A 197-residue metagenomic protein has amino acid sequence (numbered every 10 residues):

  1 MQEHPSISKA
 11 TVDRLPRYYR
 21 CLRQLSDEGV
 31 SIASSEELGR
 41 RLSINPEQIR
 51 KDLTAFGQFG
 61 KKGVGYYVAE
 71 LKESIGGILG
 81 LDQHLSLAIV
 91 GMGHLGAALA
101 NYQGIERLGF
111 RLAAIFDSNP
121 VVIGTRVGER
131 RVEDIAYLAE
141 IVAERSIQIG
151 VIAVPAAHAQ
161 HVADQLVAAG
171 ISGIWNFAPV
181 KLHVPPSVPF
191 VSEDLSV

Functional and structural regions predicted by a protein language model:
M1-S31: Extreme N-terminal segment that seeds HTH/winged-HTH DNA-binding domains in transcriptional regulators
R23-S26, T125-V197: Phosphate-bearing ligand-interacting subdomains that bind or position ATP/ADP/UDP/GDP/NAD(P) or nucleotide-linked
I32, E36, R41-S86: HTH-adjacent hinge/linker in prokaryotic transcriptional regulators
M92: Glycine-rich Rossmann-fold phosphate-binding loop(s) that bind the pyrophosphate of adenine dinucleotide cofactors
L95: Hydrophobic/small residue at the entry helix of a nucleotide-binding pocket
E106-R130: NAD(P)-binding Rossmann-fold cofactor-contacting core
